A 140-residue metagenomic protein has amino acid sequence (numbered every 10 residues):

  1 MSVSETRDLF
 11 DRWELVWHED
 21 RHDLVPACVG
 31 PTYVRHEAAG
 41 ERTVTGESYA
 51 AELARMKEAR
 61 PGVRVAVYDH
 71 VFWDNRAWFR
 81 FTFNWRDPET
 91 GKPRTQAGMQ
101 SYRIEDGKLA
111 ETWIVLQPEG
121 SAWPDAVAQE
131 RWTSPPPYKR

Functional and structural regions predicted by a protein language model:
M1-T32, T43, E130-R140: Short, low-complexity N-terminal intrinsically disordered segments enriched in polar/charged residues
E5, L9, A50-R140: A beta-strand edge to alpha-helix "cap/lid" segment located at domain peripheries
V25-A27, H36-E37, V65-A66, T112: Short, hydrophobic secondary-structure boundary micro-motifs
T32-V44, M56-A59: A short gly/proline-enriched turn/hairpin at secondary-structure junctions
E47: Hydrophobic small-molecule pocket/channel-lining residues, especially in calycin-type beta-barrels
